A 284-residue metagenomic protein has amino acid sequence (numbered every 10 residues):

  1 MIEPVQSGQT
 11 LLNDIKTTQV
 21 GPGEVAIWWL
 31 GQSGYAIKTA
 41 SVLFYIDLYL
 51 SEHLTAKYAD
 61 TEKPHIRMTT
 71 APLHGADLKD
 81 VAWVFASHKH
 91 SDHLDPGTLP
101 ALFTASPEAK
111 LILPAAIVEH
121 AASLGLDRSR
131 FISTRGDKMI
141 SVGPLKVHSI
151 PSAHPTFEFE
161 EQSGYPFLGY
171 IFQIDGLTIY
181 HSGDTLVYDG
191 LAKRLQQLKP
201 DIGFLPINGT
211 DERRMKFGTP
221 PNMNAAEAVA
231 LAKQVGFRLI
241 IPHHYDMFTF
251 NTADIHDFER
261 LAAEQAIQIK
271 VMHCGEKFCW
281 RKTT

Functional and structural regions predicted by a protein language model:
I2-P22, L113-L177, L261-K282: Metallo-beta-lactamase
D14-T18, V42-A86, G97-A101, F157 (+1 more regions): Pre-active-site segment of Zn-dependent metallo-hydrolases
V20-H74, S163-G183: Conserved beta-strand hairpin/beta-sheet module of binuclear metal-dependent hydrolase folds, prominently
I37, D47, H88, D95 (+6 more regions): Divalent metal-coordination and catalytic microenvironments
V42-F44, W83, K110, L145 (+3 more regions): Structural motif
H53, H90-L94, V118-H120, K138-S141 (+5 more regions): Active-site environment of divalent metal-dependent phosphoester hydrolases
H53-A59, A71-I140: Active-site HxH/HxHxD metal-binding segment of metal-dependent hydrolases
R67, K110, A116, L186-C274: Cap/insert and terminal regions of metallo-dependent hydrolase folds
